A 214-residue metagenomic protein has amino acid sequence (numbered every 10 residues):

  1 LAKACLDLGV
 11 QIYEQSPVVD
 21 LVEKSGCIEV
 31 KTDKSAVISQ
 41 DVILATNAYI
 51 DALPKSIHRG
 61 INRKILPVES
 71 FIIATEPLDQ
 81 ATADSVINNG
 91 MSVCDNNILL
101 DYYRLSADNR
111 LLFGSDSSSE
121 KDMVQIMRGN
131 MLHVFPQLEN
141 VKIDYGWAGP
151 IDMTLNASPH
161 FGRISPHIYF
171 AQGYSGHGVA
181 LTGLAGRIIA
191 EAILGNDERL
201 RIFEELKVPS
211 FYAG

Functional and structural regions predicted by a protein language model:
L1-Q40: Helical element adjacent to the flavin cofactor pocket in flavoenzyme catalytic cores
I12-E14, T32, L44, C94 (+1 more regions): General beta-strand structural signal in soluble alpha/beta enzymes
T32-A83: Central helical "cap/lid" subdomain
I50-P67, L105-P136: Conserved FAD/dinucleotide-binding core of flavoprotein oxidoreductases
I61-P67, M91-C94, G149-D152: Short Gly/Pro-enriched turn/cap motifs at secondary-structure boundaries
I72-A74, Y102, H160, F170: Conserved hydrophobic/aromatic beta-strand scaffold that supports enzyme active sites
L78-D108: Conserved FAD-binding catalytic core of PHBH/FMO-like flavoproteins
F113, S119-G214: C-terminal catalytic lobe of FAD-dependent flavoproteins
